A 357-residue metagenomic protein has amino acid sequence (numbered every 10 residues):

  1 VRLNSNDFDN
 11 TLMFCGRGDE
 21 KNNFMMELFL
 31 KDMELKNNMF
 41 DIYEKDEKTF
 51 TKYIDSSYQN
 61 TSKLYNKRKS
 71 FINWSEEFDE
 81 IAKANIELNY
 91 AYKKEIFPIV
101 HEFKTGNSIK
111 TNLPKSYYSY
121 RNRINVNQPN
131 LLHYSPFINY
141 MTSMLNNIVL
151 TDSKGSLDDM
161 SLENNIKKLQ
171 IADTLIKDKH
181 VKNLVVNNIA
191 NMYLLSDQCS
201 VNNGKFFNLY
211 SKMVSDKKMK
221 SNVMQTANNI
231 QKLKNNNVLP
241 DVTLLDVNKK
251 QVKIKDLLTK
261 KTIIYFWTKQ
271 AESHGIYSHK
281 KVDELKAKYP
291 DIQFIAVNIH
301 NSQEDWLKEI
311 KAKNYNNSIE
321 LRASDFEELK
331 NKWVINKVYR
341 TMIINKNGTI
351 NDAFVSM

Functional and structural regions predicted by a protein language model:
V1-F78: A non-transmembrane, solvent-exposed segment enriched in polar/low-complexity residues
K83-D152: Extended amphipathic alpha-helical segments with heptad-repeat/coiled-coil character used for oligomerization, fusion
E102-R121, L162-D173, V201-S211, K220 (+1 more regions): Alpha-helical repeat scaffolds
N127-S196, K205: Long, charge-rich alpha-helical interaction segments
M219-K253: N-terminal "domain-start" segment that seeds a small globular fold
V252-V282, Q293-I295: Short active-site neighborhood of thiol/selenol oxidoreductases, capturing the structured segment around
L307-K346: Short, internal strand/loop/helix patches that form the active-site neighborhood or redox-interaction surface
I343-M357: Thiol-/selenol-based redox modules, centered on thioredoxin-like and closely related oxidoreductase domains
